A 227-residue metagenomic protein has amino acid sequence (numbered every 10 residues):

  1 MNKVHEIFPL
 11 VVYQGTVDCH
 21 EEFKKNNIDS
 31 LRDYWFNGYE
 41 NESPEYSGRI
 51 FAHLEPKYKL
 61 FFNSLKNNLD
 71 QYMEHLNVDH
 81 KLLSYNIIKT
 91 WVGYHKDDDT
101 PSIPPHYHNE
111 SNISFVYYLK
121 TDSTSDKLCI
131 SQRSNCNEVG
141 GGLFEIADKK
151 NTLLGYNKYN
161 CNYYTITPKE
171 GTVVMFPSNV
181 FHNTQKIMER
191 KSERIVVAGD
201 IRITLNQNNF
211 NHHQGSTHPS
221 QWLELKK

Functional and structural regions predicted by a protein language model:
M1-L82, W91, T100-S102: Non-heme Fe(II)/2-oxoglutarate
G93-V173, E193, Q207-H212: Catalytic core of non-heme Fe(II) oxygenases with the double-stranded beta-helix
I103-H106, H182-E189: Short beta-strand His + acidic residue motifs that chelate non-heme Fe in jelly-roll/DSBH and cupin folds
L119, V180, I201-I203: Short beta-strand segments enriched in hydrophobic/aromatic residues within well-folded beta-rich domains
C129, D200-K227: Double-stranded beta-helix
M175-N179: Short, proline-centered helix/strand-breaking motifs
K191-I201: A short alpha/beta connector and helix-capping loop motif
